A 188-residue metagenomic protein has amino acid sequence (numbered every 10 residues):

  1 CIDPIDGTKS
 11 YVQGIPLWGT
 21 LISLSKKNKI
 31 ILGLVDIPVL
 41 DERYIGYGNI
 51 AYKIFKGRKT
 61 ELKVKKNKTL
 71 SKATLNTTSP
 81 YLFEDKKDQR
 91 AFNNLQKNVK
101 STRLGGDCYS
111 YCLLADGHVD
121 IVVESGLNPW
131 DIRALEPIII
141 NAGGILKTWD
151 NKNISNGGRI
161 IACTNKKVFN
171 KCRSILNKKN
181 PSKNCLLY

Functional and structural regions predicted by a protein language model:
C1-Y52: DPxDG-like acidic metal-binding loop motif
K9, E61-V64: Short helix-to-loop capping/linker segments positioned immediately adjacent to catalytic or ligand/cofactor-binding
I22, T60-E61: Active-site glycine-rich loop that binds ribose-phosphate moieties when present
I54-R58: A structural micro-motif at secondary-structure boundaries
K63-Y188: An extended, acidic
